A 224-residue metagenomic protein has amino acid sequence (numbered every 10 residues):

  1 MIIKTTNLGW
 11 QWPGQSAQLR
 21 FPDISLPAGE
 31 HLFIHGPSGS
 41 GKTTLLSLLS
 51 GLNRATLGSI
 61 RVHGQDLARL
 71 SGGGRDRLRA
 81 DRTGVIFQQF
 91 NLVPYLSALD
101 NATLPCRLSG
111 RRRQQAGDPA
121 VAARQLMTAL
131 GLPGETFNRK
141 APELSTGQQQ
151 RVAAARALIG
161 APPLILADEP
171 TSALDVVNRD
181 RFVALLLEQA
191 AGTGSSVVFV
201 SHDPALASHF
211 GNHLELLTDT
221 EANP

Functional and structural regions predicted by a protein language model:
S50: Helix-to-loop junction immediately C-terminal to a conserved catalytic motif
G58-D66: Conserved ABC transporter NBD signature motif
D66, A116-E135: Conserved ABC ATPase "signature" region
L67-G84: ABC ATPase NBD coupling module
K140-L144, Q148: Conserved ABC ATPase signature
A161: Conserved catalytic motifs of ABC-family nucleotide-binding domains
I165-D168: Catalytic Walker B motif of ABC-type/P-loop ATPase nucleotide-binding domains
